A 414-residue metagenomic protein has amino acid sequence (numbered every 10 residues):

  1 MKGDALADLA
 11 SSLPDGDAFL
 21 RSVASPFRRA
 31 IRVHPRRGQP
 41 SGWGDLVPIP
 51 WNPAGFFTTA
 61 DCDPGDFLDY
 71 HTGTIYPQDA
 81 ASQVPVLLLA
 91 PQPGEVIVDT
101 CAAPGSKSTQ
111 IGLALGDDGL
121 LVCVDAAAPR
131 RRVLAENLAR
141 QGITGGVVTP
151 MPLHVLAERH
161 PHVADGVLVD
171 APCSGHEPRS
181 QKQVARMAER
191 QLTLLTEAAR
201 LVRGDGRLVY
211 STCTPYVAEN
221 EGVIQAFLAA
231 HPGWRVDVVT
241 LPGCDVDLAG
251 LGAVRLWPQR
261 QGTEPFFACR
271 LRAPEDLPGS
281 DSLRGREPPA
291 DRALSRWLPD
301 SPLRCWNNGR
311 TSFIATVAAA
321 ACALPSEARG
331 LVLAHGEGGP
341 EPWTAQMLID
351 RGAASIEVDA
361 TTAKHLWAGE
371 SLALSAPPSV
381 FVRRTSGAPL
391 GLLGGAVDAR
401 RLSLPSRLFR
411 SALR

Functional and structural regions predicted by a protein language model:
M1-S12, D17-W43, E264-F267, P274-R414: Polybasic, low-complexity RNA-engagement segments
Q92-P93, V155-L168: A short acidic, Gly/Pro-enriched loop at the edge of an enzyme's catalytic core that lines a small-molecule cofactor
G94-A103: Conserved class I S-adenosyl-L-methionine
S108-G112: Conserved SAM-dependent methyltransferase scaffold
L115-G116, V202-G204: Helix-to-beta-strand junctions that scaffold the AdoMet/dcAdoMet cofactor pocket in Class I SAM-dependent enzymes
V124-P161: S-adenosyl-L-methionine
A128-P129, A164-E197, V202-R203, V209 (+3 more regions): Mobile active-site "lid"/loop adjacent to the S-adenosyl-L-methionine
R207, P215-F313: Class I S-adenosyl-L-methionine
